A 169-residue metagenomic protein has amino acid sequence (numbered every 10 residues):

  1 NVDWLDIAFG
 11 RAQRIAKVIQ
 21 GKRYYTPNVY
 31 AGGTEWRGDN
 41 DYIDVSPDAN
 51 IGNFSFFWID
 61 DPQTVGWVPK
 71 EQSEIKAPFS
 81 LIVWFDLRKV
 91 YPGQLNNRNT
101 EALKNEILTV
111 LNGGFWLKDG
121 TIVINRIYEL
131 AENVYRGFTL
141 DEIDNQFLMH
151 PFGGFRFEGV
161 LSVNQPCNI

Functional and structural regions predicted by a protein language model:
N1-E71: Small/polar-rich, solvent-exposed N-terminal microdomains that initiate assembly or binding
N1-V18, V65-E74, G120-I169: Short, charged interaction patches at domain edges and termini
N28-G32, D39, E106-I127: Short, positively charged, low-complexity/disordered linker segments
W58-D60, I82, E158-V160: Residues in well-ordered beta-strands of folded domains
D61-P62, D86-R88, S162-N164: Short, flexible beta-strand-to-coil junctions
V68-K118: Extracellular/virion structural assembly segments
